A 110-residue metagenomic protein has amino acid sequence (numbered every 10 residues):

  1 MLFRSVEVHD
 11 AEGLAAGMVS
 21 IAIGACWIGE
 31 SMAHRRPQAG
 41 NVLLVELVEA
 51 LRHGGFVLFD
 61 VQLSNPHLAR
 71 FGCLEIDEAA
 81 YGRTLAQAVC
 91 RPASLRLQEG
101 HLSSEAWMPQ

Functional and structural regions predicted by a protein language model:
M1-L2: Short, small-residue-biased leader/transition segments that mark boundaries at the very start of proteins
E7-H9, L14-I76: Aromatic (often tryptophan-rich) hydrophobic motifs at membrane interfaces
L58-Q110: Terminal substrate-recognition subdomain of acyl/acetyltransferases
